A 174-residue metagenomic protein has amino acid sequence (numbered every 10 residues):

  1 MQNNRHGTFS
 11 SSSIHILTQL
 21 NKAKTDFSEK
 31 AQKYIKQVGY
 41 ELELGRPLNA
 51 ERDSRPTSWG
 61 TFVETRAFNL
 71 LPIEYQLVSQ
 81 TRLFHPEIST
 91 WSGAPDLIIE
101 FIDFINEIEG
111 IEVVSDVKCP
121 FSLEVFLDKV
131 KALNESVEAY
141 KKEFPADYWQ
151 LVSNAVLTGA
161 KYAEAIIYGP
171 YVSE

Functional and structural regions predicted by a protein language model:
M1-F62, L70, A132-K141: Charged, glycine-rich intrinsically disordered N-terminal tails and low-complexity linkers that flank
L48-T81, H85-P86, D147-Y148: Nucleic-acid endo/exonuclease domains
E74-P95, I99-E174: Nucleic-acid nuclease catalytic cores
